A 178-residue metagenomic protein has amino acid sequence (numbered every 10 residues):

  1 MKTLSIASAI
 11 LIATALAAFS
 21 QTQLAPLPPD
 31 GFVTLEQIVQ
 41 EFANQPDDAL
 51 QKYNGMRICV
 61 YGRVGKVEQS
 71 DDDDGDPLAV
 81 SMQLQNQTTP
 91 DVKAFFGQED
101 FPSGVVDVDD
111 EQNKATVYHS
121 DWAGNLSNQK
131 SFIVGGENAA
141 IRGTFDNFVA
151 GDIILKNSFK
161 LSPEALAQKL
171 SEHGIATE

Functional and structural regions predicted by a protein language model:
M1-S8: Bacterial N-terminal signal peptides that target proteins for export
A9-L11, N86: Low-complexity intrinsically disordered segments
A13-A17: N-terminal signal peptide c-region/cleavage motif recognized by signal peptidases
T22-L50, C59-E178: OB-fold single-stranded nucleic acid-binding module
